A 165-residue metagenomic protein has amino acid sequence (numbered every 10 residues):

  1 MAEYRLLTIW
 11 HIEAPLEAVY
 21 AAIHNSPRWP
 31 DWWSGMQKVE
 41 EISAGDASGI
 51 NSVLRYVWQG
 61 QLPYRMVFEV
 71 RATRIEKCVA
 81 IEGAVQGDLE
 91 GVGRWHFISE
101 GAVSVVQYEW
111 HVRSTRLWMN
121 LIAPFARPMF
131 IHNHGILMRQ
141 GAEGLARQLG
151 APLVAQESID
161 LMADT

Functional and structural regions predicted by a protein language model:
M1-D46, G144, A151, A155 (+1 more regions): Hydrophobic ligand-binding cavity/cleft-lining segments
E3-H11, V53, V67, A80 (+2 more regions): Intrinsic-disorder/low-complexity, polar/charged segments enriched in Ser/Thr/Lys/Arg/Asp/Glu/Gln
T8-W10, E41, F68-R74, V92-S99 (+1 more regions): Hydrophobic/aromatic beta-strand elements that line small-molecule binding cavities or substrate pockets in beta-rich
I12-A14, G60-L62, R74-E76, L89-G91 (+1 more regions): Beta-strand elements of well-folded, non-transmembrane domains
L16-E17, A44-S48, T73-C78, H96-V105: A short, structured loop/turn motif at beta-sheet edges
V19-I23, W29, L54-Y56, A72 (+4 more regions): Hydrophobic pocket/interface hotspot
S52-G60, A80-G87: Short beta-strand segments that buttress and anchor functional surface loops
E82-R139, S158: Beta-strand/loop substructures that line and gate deep hydrophobic ligand-binding cavities in soluble
